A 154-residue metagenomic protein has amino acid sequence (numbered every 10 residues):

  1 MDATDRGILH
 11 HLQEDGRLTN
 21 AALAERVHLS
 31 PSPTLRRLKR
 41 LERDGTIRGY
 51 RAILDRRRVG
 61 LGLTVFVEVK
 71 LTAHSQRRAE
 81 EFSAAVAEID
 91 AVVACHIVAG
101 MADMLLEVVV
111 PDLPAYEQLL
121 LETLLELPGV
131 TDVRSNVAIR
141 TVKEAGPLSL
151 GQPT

Functional and structural regions predicted by a protein language model:
M1-T154: A compositional/biophysical signature of low hydrophobicity enriched in polar/charged and small residues
